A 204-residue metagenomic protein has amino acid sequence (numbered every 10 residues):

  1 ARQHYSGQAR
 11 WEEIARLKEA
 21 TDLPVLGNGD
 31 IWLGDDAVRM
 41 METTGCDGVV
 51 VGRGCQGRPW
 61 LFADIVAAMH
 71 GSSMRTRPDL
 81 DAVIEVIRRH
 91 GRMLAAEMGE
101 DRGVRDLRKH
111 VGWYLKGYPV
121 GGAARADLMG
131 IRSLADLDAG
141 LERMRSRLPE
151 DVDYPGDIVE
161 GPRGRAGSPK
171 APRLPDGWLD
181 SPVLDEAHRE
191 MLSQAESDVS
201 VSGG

Functional and structural regions predicted by a protein language model:
A1-G7: Short, small-residue-enriched loops and turns at beta-alpha junctions that line or gate enzyme active sites
Y5, E12, R16-G27, I31-G204: Alpha/beta catalytic cores of nucleotide-metabolism and tRNA/nucleoside-modifying enzymes
